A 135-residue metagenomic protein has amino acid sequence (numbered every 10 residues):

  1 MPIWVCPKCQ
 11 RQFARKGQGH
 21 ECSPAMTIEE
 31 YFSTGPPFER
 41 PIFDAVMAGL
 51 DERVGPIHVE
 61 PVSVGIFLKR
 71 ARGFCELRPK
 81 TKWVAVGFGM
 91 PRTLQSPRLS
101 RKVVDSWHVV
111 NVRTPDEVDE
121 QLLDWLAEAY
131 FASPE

Functional and structural regions predicted by a protein language model:
M1-E135: Charge-dense, helix-prone N-terminal extensions
